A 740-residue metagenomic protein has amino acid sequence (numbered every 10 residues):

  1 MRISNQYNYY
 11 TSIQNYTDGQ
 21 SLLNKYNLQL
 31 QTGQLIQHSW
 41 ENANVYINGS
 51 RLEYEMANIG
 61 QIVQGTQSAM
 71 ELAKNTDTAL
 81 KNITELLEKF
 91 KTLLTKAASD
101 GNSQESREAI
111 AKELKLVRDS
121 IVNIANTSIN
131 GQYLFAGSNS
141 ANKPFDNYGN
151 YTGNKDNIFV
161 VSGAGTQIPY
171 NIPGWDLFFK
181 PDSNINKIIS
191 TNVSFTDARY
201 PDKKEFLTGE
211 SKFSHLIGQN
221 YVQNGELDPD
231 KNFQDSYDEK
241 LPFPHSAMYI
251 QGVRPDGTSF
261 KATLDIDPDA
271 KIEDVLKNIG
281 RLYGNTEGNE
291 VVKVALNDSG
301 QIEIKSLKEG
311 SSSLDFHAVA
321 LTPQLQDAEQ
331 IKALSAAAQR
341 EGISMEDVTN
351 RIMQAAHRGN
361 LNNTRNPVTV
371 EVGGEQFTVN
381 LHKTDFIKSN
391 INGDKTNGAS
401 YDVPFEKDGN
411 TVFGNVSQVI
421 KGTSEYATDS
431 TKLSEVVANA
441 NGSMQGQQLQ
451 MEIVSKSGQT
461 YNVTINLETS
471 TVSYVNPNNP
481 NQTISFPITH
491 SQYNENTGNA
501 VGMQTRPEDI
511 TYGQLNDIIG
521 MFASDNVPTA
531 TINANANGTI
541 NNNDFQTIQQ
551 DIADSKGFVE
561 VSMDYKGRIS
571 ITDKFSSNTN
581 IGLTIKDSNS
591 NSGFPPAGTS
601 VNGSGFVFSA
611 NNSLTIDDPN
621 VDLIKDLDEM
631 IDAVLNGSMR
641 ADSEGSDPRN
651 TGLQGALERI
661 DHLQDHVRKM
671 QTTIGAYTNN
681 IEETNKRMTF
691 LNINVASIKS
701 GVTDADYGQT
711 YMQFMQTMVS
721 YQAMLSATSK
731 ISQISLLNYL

Functional and structural regions predicted by a protein language model:
M1, N5-Y10, T17-Q20, N24-N27 (+2 more regions): Bacterial flagellar/type III secretion structural subunits and associated motility module proteins, recognized via
M1-N150, V160, T166-P173, A270 (+4 more regions): Amphipathic alpha-helical polymerization modules
